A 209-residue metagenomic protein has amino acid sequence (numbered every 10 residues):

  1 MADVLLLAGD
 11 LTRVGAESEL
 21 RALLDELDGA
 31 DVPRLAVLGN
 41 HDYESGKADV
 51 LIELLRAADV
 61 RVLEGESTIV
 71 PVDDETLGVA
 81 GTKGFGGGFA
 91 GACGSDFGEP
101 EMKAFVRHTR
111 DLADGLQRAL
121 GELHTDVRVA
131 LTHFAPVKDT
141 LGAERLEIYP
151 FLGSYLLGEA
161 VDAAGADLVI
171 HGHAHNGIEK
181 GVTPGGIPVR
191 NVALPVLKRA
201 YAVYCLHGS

Functional and structural regions predicted by a protein language model:
M1-D73, E144, P150-A163, V192-A193: Core catalytic region of metal-dependent phosphoesterases/phosphodiesterases, especially metallo-beta-lactamase-like
D3-V4, L35, L77, V127-V129 (+1 more regions): Short, Asp-centered acidic motifs that coordinate Mg2+ and/or phosphate in catalytic or ligand-binding sites
A8, L38, A80-K83, H171 (+1 more regions): Short glycine-rich loop/turn motifs that provide flexible caps or phosphate-binding loops at active sites
T12-E17, N40-L51, I69-V72, G86-A90 (+3 more regions): Active-site environment of divalent metal-dependent phosphoester hydrolases
E17, A22-L24, E53, G94-F97 (+4 more regions): Hydrophobic alpha-helical segments
D49-L152, L194-P195, L206-S209: Conserved catalytic scaffold of divalent metal-dependent phosphoesterases
V70-D73, G142, E147-Y149, Y155-D167 (+1 more regions): Binuclear metal-dependent phosphoesterase catalytic core
